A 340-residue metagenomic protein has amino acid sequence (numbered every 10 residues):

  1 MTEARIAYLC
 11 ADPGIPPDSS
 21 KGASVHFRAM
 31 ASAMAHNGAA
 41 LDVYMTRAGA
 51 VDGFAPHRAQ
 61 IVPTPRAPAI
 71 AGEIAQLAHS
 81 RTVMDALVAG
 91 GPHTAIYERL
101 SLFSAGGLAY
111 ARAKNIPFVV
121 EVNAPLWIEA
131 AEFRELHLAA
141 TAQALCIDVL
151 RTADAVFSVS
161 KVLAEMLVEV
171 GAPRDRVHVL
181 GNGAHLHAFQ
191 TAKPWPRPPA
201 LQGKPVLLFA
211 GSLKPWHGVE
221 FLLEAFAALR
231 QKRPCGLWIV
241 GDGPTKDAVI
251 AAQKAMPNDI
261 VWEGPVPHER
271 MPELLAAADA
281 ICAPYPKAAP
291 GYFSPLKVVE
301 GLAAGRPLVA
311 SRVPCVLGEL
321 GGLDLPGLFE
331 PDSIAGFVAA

Functional and structural regions predicted by a protein language model:
M1-A55, L229-Q231: N-terminal subdomain of nucleotide-sugar transferases
A7-L9, A200-A227, W238: Conserved donor-binding/catalytic core segment of Leloir-type glycosyltransferases
D18, H217, P267-L274, I281-E300 (+2 more regions): Nucleotide-sugar-dependent
S24, L77-A78, A105, K114-V119 (+2 more regions): Nucleotide-sugar donor phosphate/pyrophosphate-binding loop at the beta->alpha transition of glycosyltransferases
D85-A86, A109-R112, H137-V156, V170: Membrane-proximal helix-turn-helix segments that form the acceptor-binding/catalytic region of lipid-linked
V162, G183: Carbohydrate-associated surface elements
K204, D247-P272: Nucleotide-activated donor-binding/catalytic signature segment of Leloir-type glycosyltransferases, i.e., the conserved
G322-I334: Conserved acidic donor-binding segment of nucleotide-sugar-dependent glycosyltransferases
